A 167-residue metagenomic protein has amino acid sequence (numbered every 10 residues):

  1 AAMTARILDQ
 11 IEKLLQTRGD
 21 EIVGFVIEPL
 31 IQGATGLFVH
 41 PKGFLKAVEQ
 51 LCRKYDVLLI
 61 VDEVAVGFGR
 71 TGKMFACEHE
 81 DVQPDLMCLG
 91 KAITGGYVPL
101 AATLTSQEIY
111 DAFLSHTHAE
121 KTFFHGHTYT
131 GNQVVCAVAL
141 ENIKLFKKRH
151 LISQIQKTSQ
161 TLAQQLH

Functional and structural regions predicted by a protein language model:
A1-H167: Conserved N-terminal phosphate-binding loop of PLP-dependent enzymes in the Aspartate aminotransferase
